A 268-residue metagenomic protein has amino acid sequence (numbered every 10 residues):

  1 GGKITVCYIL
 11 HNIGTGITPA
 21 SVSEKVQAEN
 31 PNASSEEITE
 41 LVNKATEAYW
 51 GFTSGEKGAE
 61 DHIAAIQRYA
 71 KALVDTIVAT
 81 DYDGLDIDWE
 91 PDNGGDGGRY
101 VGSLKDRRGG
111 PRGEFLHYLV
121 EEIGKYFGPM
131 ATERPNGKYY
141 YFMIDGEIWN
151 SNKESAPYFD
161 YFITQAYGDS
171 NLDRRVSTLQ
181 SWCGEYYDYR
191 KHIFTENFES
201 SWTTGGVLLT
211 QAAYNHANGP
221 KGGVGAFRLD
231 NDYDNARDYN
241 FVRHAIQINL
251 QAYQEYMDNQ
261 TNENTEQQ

Functional and structural regions predicted by a protein language model:
G1-Q268: Secreted glycan hydrolases and related glycan-binding modules that recognize and/or cleave
